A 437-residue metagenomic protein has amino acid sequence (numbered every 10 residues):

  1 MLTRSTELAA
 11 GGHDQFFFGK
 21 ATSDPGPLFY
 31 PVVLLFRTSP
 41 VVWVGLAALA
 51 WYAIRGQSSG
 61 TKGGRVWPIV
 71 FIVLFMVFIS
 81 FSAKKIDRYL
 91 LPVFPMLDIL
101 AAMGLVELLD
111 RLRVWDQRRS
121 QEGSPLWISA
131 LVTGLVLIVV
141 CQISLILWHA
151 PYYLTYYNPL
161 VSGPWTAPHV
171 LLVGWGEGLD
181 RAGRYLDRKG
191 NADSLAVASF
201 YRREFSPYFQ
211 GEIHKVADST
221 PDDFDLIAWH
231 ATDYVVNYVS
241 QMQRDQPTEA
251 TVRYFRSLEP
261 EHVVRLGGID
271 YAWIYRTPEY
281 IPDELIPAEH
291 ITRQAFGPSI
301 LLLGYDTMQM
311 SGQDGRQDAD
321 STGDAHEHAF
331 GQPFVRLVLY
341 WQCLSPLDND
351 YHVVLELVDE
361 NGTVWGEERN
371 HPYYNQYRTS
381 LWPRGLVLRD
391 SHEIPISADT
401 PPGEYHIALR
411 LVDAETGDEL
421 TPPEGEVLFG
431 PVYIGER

Functional and structural regions predicted by a protein language model:
M1-P27, W148-H169: Extracytoplasmic catalytic-loop and juxtamembrane helix elements of membrane-embedded, polyprenol/dolichol-linked
L2-S5, P27, P31-L35, L108 (+1 more regions): Hydrophobic alpha-helical segments of integral membrane proteins, encompassing both true transmembrane helices
T6, V41-W51, V70-F78, V93 (+1 more regions): Lipid-exposed faces of alpha-helical membrane segments in multi-pass integral membrane proteins
F16-F29, L35-T38, G63-I69, I79-P95 (+1 more regions): Membrane-interface catalytic loops of GT-C/OST-like multi-pass glycosylation enzymes that act
V33, R37-K62: Hydrophobic, aromatic-rich transmembrane alpha-helices and their immediate juxtamembrane boundary segments
A48-R55, L74, F78, D98-D110: Hydrophobic transmembrane alpha-helices
Q57-S59, I69, V73, L105-Y157: Signature aromatic-anchored transmembrane alpha helix within multi-pass, membrane-resident enzymes that catalyze glycan
S162-R437: C-terminal luminal/periplasmic domains and tails of membrane-associated envelope-modifying transferases
